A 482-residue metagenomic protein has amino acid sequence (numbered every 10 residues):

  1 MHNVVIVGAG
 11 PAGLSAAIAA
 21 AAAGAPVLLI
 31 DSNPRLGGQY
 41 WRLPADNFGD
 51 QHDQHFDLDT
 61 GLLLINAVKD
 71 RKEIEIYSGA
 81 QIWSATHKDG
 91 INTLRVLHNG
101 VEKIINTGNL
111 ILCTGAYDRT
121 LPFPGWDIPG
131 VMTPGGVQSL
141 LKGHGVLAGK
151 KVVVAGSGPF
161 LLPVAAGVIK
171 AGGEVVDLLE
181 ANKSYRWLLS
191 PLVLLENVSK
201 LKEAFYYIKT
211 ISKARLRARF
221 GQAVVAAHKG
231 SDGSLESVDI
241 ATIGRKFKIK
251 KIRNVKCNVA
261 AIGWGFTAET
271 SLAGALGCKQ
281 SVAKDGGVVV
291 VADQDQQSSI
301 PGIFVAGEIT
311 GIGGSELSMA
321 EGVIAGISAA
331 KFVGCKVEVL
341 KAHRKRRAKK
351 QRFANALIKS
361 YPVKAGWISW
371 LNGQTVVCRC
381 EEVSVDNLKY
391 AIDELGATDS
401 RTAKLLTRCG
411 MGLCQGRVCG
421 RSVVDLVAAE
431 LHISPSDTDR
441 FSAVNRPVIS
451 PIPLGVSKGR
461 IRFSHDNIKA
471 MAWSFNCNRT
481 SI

Functional and structural regions predicted by a protein language model:
M1-L413, R417-I482: Residues forming the flavin
